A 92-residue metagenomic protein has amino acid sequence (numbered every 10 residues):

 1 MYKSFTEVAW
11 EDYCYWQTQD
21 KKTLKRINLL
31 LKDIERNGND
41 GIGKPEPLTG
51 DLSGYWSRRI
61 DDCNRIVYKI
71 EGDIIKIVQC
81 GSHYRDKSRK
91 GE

Functional and structural regions predicted by a protein language model:
Y2, E11-L24, I42, T49 (+2 more regions): Enriched for short, Lys/Arg-rich terminal
T6: Residue-level signal for threonine
L24-G38, I42: Compact soluble domain cores
L30-L31, L48, L52: Generic leucine side-chain signal with a strong bias for well-ordered alpha-helical environments
